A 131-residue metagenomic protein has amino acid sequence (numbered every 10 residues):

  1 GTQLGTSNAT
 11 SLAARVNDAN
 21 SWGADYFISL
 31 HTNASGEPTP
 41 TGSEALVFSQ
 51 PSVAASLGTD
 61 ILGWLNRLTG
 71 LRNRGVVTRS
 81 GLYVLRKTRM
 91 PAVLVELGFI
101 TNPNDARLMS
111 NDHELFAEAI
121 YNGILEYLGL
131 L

Functional and structural regions predicted by a protein language model:
G1-S56: Catalytic-core regions of hydrolytic enzymes
T2, T69, T88: Ser/Thr-centric signal marking residues that sit in or immediately flank functional binding/regulatory motifs
N8-R15, V53-L57, I61, D105 (+2 more regions): Stable alpha-helical elements in mature extracytoplasmic
N17, W22, Y26-E37, G75-L131: Active-site-adjacent mobile loop/cap segments within catalytic or ligand-binding domains
S52-T78: Active-site-adjacent substrate-binding region of metalloamidase/peptidase-like peptide-processing proteins
